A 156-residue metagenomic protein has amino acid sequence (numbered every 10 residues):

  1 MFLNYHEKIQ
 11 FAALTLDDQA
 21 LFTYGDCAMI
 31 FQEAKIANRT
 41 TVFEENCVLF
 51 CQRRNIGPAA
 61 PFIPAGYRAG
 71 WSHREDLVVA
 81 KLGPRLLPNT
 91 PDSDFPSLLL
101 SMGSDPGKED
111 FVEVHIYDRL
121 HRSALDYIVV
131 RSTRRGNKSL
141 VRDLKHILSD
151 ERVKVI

Functional and structural regions predicted by a protein language model:
M1-Y5, A20, Q32-I156: Active-site-proximal loop/hinge segments that shape catalytic or ion-binding/gating pockets
F11-L14: Short hydrophobic beta-strand that contains or immediately precedes a catalytic carboxylate
L16-I30: Short active-site loop/helix that positions an aromatic residue
